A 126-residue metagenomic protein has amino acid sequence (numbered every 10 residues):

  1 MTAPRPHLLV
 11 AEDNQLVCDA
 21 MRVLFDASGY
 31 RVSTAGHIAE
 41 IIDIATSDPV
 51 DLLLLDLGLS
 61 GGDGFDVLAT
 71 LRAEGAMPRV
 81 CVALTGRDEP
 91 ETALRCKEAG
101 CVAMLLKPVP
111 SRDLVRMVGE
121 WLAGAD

Functional and structural regions predicted by a protein language model:
Q15-S33: Two-component/phosphorelay signaling modules centered on CheY-like receiver
T34-L52, V115: Acidic, metal-coordinating helix/loop segments flanking the phosphotransfer/catalytic sites of two-component signaling
H37, D63-D66: Acidic catalytic/metal-coordinating carboxylates
D56, T85: Active-site residues of response regulator receiver
S60, E89, P108: The feature encodes the CheY-like receiver
F65-A76: Short amphipathic alpha-helix used as the core "switch/output" element in two-component signaling
D66, D88-M104, R116: Alpha4 helix (beta4-alpha4-beta5 surface) of REC/receiver domains from two-component response regulators
V109-V118: C-terminal output helix
